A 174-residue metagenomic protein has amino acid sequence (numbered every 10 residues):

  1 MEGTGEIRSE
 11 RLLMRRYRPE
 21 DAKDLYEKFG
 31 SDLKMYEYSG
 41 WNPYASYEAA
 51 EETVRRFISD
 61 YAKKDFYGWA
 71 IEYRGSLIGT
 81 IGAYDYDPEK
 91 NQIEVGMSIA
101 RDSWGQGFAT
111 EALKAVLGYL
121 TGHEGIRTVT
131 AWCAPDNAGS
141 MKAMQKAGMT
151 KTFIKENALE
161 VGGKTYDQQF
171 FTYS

Functional and structural regions predicted by a protein language model:
M1-D24, K28-L33, A70-S174: Acyl-donor (CoA/ACP) binding surface of acyl/acetyltransferases
F29, S39, Y61-A62: Hydrophobic residues in alpha-helical segments
K34-R56: Conserved GNAT-fold acetyl-CoA-binding loop/helix
S46-E48, Y61, G163: A short hydrophobic/aromatic micro-motif that marks alpha-helical segments and, especially, helix-coil
R55-A70: A short helix-loop-beta-strand connector motif used in the catalytic cores of GNAT acetyltransferases and, in some
